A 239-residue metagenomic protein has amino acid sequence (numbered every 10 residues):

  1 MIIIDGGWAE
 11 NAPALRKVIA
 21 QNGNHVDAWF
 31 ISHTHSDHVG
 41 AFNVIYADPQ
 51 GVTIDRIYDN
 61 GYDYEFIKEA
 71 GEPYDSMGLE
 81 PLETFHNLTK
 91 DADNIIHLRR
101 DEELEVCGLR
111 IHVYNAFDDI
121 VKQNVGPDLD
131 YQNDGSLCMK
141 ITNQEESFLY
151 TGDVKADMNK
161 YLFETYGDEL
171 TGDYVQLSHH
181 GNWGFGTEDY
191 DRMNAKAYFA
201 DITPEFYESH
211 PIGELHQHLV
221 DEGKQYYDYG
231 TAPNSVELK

Functional and structural regions predicted by a protein language model:
M1-N24, K90, N94-T171, V236-K239: Core dinuclear metal-dependent hydrolase active-site scaffold
I2, G7-D59, T165-N182, N194-Y198: Active-site metal-binding motif and surrounding structural segment of the metallo-beta-lactamase
A9-N11, T34-G40, D63-I67, E102 (+4 more regions): Active-site environment of divalent metal-dependent phosphoester hydrolases
N11-L15, H38-A41, M77-F85, Y150 (+2 more regions): Stable alpha-helical elements in mature extracytoplasmic
L15-R16, F42-V44, G71, L162-E164 (+2 more regions): Short amphipathic alpha-helical segments
V18, A28, H38, Y58 (+6 more regions): Broad hydrophobic/π-residue packing in well-ordered secondary structure
W29, E146-F148, K224: Generic detector of bulky aromatic hydrophobic side chains
R56-Y58, Y62-D118, L129-N133, A197-K239: Binuclear metal-ion centers of metallo-dependent hydrolases, dominated by the metallo-beta-lactamase
